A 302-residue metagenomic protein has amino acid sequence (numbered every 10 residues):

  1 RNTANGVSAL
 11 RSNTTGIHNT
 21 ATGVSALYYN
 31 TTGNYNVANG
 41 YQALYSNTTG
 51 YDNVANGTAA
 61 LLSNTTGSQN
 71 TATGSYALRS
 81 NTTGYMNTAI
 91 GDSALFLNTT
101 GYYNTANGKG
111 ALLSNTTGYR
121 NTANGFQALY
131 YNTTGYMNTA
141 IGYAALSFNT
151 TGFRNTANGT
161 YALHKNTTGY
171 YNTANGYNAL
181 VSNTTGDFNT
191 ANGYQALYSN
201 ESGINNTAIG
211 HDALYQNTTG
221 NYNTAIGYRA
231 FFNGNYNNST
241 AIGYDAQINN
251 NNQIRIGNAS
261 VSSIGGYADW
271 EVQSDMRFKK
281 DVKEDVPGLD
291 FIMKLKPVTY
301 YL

Functional and structural regions predicted by a protein language model:
R1-S274: Glycine- and small/polar-enriched repetitive beta-structure motifs of secreted/surface proteins
N252-L302: C-terminal intramolecular chaperone/autoprocessing and neck/assembly modules of extracellular spikes and adhesins
